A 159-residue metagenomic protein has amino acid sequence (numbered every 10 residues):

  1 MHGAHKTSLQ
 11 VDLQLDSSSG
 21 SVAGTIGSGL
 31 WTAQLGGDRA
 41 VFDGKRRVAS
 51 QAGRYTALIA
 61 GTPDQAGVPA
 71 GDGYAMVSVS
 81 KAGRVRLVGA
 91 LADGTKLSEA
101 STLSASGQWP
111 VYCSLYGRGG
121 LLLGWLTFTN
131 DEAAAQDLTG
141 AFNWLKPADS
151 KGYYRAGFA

Functional and structural regions predicted by a protein language model:
M1-A159: Mature soluble binding/inhibitory domains
